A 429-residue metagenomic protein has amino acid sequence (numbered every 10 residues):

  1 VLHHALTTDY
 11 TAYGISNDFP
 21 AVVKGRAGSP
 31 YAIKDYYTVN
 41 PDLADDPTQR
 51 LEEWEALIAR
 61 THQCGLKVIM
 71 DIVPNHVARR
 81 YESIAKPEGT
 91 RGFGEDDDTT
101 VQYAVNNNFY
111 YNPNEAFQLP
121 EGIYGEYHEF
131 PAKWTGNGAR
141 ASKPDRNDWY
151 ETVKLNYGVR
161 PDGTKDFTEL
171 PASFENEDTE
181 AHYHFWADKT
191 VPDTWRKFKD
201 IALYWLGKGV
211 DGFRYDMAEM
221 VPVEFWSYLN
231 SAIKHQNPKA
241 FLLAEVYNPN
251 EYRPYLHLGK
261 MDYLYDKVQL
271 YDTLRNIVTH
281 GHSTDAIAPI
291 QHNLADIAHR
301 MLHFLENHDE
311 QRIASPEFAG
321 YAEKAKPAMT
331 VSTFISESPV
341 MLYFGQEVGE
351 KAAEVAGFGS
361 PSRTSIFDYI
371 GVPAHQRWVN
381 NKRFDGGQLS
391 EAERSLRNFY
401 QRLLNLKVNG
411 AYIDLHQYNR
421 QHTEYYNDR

Functional and structural regions predicted by a protein language model:
V1, V68-M70, F213, L242-A244 (+3 more regions): Hydrophobic faces of well-ordered beta-strands that scaffold small-molecule active sites in alpha/beta enzyme cores
V1-D9, D71-Y81, D216-P222, E245-N250 (+1 more regions): Short, solvent-exposed turn/loop segments enriched in Gly/Ser/Thr/Pro and often Arg
L2-K197, I201-Y204, H235, Y252: Substrate-binding/active-site clefts of carbohydrate-active enzymes
Y36, T61, D71, W205 (+6 more regions): Conserved, mostly hydrophobic/aromatic
H62-L66, G209-G212, N237-F241, M261-Y263 (+2 more regions): Short, well-ordered coil/turn segments that N-cap beta-strands
I72-V77, F198-V223, H303, N307: Active-site groove signature of glycoside hydrolases
A78-G89, V223-H235, L243-T279, K351-P361: Substrate-binding cleft/loops of secretory-pathway carbohydrate-active enzymes
N248, A298, F304-N307, R312-R429: Loop/helix patches that line or flank the sugar-binding groove of alpha-linked glycan CAZymes
